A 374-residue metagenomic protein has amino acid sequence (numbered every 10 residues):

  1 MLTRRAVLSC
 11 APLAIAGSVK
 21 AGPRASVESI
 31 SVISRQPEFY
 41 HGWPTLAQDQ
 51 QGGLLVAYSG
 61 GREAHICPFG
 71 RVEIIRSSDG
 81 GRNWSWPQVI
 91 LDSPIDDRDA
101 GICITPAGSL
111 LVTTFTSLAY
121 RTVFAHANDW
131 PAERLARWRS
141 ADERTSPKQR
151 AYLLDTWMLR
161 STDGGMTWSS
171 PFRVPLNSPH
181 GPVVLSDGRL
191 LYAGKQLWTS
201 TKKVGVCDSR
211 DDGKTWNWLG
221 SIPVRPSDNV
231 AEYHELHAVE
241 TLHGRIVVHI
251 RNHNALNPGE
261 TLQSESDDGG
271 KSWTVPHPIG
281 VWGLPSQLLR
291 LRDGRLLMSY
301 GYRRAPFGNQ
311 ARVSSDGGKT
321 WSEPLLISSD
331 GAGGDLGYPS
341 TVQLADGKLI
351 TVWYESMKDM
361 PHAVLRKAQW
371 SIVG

Functional and structural regions predicted by a protein language model:
M1-P12: N-terminal secretory signal peptides and thylakoid transit peptides that target proteins across membranes
G22-G374: Asp-box/BNR beta-propeller blade signature and adjacent active/binding-site loops in extracellular glycan-interacting
